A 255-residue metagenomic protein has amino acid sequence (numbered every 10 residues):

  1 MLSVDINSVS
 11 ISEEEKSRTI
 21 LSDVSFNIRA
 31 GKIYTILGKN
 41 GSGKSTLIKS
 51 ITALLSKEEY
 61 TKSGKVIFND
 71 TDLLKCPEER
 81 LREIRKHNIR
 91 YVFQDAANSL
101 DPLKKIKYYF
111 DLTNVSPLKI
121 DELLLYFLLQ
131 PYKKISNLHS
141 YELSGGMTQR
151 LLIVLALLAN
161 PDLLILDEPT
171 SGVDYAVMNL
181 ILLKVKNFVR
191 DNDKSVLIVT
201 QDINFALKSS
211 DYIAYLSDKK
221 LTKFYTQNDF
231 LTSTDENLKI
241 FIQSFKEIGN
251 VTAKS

Functional and structural regions predicted by a protein language model:
K57, I89-V92, Q227-S255: C-terminal boundary and immediately downstream tail of ABC-type ATPase nucleotide-binding domains
Y60-D72: Conserved ABC transporter NBD signature motif
L73-R90, F230-T234: ABC ATPase NBD coupling module
H139-L143: Conserved ABC ATPase signature
L158-D162: A short, proline-enriched helix->beta-strand linker immediately N-terminal to the Walker B motif in ABC-type P-loop
T200-Q201: H-loop/switch region of ABC-family ATPase nucleotide-binding domains
